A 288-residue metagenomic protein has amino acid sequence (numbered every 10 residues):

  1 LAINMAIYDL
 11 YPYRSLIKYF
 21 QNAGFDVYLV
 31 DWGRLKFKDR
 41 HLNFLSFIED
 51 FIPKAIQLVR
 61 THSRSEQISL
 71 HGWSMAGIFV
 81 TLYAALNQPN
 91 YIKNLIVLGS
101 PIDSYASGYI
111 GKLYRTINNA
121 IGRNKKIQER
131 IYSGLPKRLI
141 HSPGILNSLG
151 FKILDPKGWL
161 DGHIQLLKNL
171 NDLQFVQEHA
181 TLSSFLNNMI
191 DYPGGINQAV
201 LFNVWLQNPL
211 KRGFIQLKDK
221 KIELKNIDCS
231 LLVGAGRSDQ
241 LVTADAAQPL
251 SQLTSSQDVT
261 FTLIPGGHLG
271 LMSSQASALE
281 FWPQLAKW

Functional and structural regions predicted by a protein language model:
L1-K36: Short, surface-exposed "cap/lid" segments of acyl-processing enzymes
H41-H62: Alpha/beta-hydrolase active-site loop
T61, S65, F79-G195: Alpha/beta-hydrolase-fold enzymes
L70-G72, L98, G234: Short beta-strand immediately N-terminal to the catalytic nucleophile in serine-hydrolase-like folds
H71-V80: Gly/Ala-rich beta-loop-alpha elbow adjacent to hydrolase catalytic centers
I227, V233-A235, D239: Short beta-strand/loop motif that positions the catalytic acidic residue of the alpha/beta-hydrolase fold
C229, T243-Q252: Short alpha-helix in the alpha/beta-hydrolase fold that links the catalytic acid
L241, F261, G266-E280: Catalytic histidine-centered segment of alpha/beta-hydrolase-like enzymes
